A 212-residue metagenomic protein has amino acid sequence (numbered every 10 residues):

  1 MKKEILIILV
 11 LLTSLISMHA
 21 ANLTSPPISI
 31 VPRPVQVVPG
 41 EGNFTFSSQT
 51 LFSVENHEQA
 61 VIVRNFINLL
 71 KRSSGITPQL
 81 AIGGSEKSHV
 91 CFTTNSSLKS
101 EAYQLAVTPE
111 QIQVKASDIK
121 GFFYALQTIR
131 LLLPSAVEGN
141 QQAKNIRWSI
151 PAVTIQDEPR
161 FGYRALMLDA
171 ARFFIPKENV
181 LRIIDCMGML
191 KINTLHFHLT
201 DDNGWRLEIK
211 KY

Functional and structural regions predicted by a protein language model:
E4-S14: Sec-dependent N-terminal signal peptides
L12, M18-R164: Acidic, contiguous N-terminal accessory segments
N56-E58, A170-R172, L199-D201, K211: A mature extracytoplasmic/lumenal domain signature
E86, D202-N203: Positions that flank functional sites
A152-I175, R182, G188-L190: An acidic-aromatic substrate-binding cleft motif
P159, N203-Y212: Aromatic- and acidic-residue-enriched carbohydrate-binding clefts of CAZyme catalytic domains
N179-D202: Catalytic domains of carbohydrate-active enzymes, especially glycoside hydrolases
